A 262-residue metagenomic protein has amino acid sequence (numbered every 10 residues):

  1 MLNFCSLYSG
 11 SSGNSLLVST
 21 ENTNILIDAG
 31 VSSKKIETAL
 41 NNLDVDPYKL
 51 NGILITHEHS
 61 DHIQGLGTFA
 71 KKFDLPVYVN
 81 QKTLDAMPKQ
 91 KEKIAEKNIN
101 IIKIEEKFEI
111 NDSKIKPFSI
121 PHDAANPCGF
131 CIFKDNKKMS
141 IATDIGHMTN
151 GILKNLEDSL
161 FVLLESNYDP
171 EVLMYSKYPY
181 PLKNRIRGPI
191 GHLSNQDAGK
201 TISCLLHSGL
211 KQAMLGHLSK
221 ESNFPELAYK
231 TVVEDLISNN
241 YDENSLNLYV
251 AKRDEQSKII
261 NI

Functional and structural regions predicted by a protein language model:
M1-L43, C128-D144, F161: Conserved beta-strand hairpin/beta-sheet module of binuclear metal-dependent hydrolase folds, prominently
I27-G30, L50-E58, Y78-Q81, S140-T143 (+3 more regions): Active-site neighborhood of phospho(di)ester-bond hydrolases with catalytic His/Asp-centered motifs
K34-N80: Active-site metal-binding motif and surrounding structural segment of the metallo-beta-lactamase
S60-I63, D85-A86, A124-A125, H147-N150 (+2 more regions): Active-site environment of divalent metal-dependent phosphoester hydrolases
Q64-F73, P88-Q90, N223-K230: Metal-dependent catalytic neighborhoods of phosphoester/phosphodiester hydrolases
Q81-N136: Metallo-beta-lactamase
N150-V250: Cap/insert and terminal regions of metallo-dependent hydrolase folds
L246-I262: Short, basic/aromatic-enriched C-terminal tail that caps enzymatic domains
